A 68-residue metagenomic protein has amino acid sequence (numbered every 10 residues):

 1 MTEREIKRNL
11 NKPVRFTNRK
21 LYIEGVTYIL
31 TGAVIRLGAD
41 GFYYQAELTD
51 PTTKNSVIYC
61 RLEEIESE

Functional and structural regions predicted by a protein language model:
M1-R15, K20: Mixed-charge, Lys/Arg-rich low-complexity intrinsically disordered regions
R19, A39-D40, L62-E63: Intrinsic disorder/low-complexity segments
R19-L21, I35, P51: Short polar/acidic secondary-structure junctions
I23, A39-G41, N55: A cross-taxa feature marking solvent-exposed loop/turn segments within ectodomains of secreted and single-pass membrane
I23-R36: Short beta-strand-centered aromatic/proline hotspots
I35-G41, E66-E68: Short, surface-exposed linear segments at secondary-structure transitions and domain or protein termini
G41-E47: Short aromatic-glycine-enriched beta-strand elements
E47-E68: Intrinsically disordered, low-complexity, charged/polar segments
